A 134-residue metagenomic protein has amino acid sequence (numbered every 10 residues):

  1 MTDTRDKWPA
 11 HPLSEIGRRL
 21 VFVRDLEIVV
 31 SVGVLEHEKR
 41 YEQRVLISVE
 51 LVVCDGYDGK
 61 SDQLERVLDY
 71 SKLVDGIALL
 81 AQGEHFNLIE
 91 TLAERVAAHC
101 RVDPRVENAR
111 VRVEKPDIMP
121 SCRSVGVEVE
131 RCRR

Functional and structural regions predicted by a protein language model:
M1-R134: N-terminal, polar/charged subdomain of small-to-medium soluble alpha/beta proteins
